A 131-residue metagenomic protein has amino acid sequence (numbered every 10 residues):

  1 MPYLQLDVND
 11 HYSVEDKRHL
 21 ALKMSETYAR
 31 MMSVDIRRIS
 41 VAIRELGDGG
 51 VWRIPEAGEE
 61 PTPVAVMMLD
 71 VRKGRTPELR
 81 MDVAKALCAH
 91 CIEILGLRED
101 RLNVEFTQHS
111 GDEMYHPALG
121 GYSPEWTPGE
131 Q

Functional and structural regions predicted by a protein language model:
M1-Q131: Interaction-mediating elements
